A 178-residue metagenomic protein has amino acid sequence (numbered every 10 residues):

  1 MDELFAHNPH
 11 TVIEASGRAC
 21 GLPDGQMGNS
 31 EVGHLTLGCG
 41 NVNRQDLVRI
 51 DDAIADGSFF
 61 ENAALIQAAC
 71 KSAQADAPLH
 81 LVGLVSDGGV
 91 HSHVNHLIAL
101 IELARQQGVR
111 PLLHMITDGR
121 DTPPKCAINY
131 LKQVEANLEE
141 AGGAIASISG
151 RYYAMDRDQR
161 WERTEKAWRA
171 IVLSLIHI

Functional and structural regions predicted by a protein language model:
M1-Y153, D158-E162, K166: Active-site nucleophile/metal-coordination loop of metallo-enzymes that catalyze phosphate/sulfate and related
T164-S174: Non-catalytic, well-ordered alpha-helical segments in soluble enzyme domains
I176-I178: Conserved small/polar residues in nucleotide/adenosyl-binding loops
